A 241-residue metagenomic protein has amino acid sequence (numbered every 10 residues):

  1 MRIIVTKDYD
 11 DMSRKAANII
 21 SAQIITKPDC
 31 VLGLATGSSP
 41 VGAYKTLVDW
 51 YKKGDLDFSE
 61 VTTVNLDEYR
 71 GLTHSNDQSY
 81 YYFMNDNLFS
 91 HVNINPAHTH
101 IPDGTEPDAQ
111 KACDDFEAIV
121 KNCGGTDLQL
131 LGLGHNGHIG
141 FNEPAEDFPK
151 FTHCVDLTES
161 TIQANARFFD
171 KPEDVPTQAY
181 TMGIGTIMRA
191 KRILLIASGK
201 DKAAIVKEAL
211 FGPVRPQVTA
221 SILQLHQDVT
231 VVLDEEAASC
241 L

Functional and structural regions predicted by a protein language model:
M1-L32: N-terminal glycine-/serine-/threonine-rich phosphate-binding loop
T26-K52: Glycine-rich N-terminal segment of FAD-binding domains in flavoprotein oxidoreductases, spanning the beta-loop-helix
G33-G37, N65, P102-D103, L130-L133 (+2 more regions): Short beta-strand segments
T46-D57, Y80, P144-H153, G212-V214: A glycine- and small-aliphatic-rich helix-loop capping segment at beta-alpha/alpha-beta transitions that lines
L56-Q129: Ligand-binding beta-strand-loop-alpha-helix segment within the catalytic cores of soluble metabolic enzymes
G124-K150: Glycine-rich phosphate-binding loop
G140-I184: Class I SAM-dependent methyltransferase SAM-binding "motif I" and its flanking Rossmann-like core
G185, R189-L241: ATP/nucleoside-binding phosphotransfer catalytic cores, i.e., glycine-rich phosphate-binding loops
